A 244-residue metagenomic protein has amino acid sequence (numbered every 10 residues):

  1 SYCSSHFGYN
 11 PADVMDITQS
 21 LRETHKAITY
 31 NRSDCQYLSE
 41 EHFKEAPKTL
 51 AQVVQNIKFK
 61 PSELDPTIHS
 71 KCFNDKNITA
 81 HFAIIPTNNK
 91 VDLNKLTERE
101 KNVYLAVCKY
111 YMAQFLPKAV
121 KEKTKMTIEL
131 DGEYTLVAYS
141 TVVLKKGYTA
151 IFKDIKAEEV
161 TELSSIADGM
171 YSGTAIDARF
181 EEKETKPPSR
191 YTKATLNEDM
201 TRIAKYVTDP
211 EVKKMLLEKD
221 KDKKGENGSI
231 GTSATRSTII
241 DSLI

Functional and structural regions predicted by a protein language model:
S1-I244: Core catalytic DNA strand-manipulation module of type IA topoisomerases
